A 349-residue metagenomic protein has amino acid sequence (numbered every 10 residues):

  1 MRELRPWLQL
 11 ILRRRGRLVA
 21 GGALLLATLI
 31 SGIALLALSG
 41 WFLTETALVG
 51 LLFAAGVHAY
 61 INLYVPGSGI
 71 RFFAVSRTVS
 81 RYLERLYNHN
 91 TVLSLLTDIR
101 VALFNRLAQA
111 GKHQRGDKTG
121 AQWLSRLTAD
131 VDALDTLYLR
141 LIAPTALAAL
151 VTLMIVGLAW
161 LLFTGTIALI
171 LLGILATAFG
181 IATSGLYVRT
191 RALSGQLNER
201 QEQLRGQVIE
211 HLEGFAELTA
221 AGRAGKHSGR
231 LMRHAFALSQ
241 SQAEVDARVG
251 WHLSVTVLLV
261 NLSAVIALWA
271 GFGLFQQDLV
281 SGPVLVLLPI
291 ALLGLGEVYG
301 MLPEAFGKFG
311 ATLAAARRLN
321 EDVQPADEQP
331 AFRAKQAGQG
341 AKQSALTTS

Functional and structural regions predicted by a protein language model:
M1-A34, G50, I61-V65, A133 (+5 more regions): Membrane-integrated ABC transporters
L8-R15, K112, A129-Y138, I142 (+2 more regions): An intracellular "coupling" helix at the cytosolic face of ABC transporter transmembrane type-1 domains
G16-G21, T28, G50-V92, P283 (+1 more regions): Transmembrane-helix motif of ABC transporter permease domains
A23-A27, S31-L52, A146-Y187, V245-V286: A hydrophobic transmembrane-helix motif
S39, P66-G116, G120, L139 (+2 more regions): Juxtamembrane helix-loop junctions of ABC transporter transmembrane domains
P66-R77, R81, L253-V260, G282-E304: Hydrophobic alpha-helical segments in the permease module
Y87-L93, V101-S125, V208-R230, E321-R333: Short intracellular "coupling" helices and adjacent cytoplasmic loop segments at the cytosolic face of multi-pass
R223, L295-Q324: Cytosolic ends of transmembrane helices, especially the final helix of ABC transmembrane type-1 domains
